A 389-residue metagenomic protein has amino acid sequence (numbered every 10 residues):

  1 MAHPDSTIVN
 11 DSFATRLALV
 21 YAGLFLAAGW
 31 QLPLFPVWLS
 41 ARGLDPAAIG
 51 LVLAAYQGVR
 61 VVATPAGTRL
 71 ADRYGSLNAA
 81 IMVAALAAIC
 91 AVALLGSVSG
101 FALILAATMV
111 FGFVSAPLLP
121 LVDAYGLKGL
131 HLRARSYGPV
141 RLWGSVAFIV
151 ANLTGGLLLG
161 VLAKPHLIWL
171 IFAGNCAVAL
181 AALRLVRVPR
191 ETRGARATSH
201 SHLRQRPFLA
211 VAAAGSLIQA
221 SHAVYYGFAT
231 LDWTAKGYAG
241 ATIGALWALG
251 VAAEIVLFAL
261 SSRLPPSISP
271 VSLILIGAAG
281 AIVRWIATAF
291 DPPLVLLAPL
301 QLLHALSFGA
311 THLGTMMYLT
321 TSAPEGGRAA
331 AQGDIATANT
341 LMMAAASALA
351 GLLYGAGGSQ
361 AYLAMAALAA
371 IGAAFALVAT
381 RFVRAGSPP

Functional and structural regions predicted by a protein language model:
A2-D11, L185-Q219: Juxtamembrane intracellular "pre-TM" segments in multi-pass secondary transporters
I8-Q57, F208-L246: Helix-loop boundary and gating motifs at the non-cytosolic
A22, A91, F101-L119, S216 (+1 more regions): Hydrophobic core of transmembrane alpha-helices in multi-pass small-molecule transporters, especially MFS/SLC-type
V62-S76, L159-G160, V256-S269, Y354: Helix-to-loop junctions at the C-terminal end of transmembrane segments in multipass secondary transporters
A79-A93, S272-A287: Structural signature of the two symmetry-related core transmembrane helices
A116-H131, A310-P324: Intracellular juxtamembrane helix-capping segments at the cytosolic ends of symmetry-related transmembrane helices
H166-L183, A361-A379: Symmetry-related core transmembrane helices of the 12-TM Major Facilitator Superfamily/SLC fold
A329-G357: A late C-terminal transmembrane helix in Major Facilitator Superfamily
